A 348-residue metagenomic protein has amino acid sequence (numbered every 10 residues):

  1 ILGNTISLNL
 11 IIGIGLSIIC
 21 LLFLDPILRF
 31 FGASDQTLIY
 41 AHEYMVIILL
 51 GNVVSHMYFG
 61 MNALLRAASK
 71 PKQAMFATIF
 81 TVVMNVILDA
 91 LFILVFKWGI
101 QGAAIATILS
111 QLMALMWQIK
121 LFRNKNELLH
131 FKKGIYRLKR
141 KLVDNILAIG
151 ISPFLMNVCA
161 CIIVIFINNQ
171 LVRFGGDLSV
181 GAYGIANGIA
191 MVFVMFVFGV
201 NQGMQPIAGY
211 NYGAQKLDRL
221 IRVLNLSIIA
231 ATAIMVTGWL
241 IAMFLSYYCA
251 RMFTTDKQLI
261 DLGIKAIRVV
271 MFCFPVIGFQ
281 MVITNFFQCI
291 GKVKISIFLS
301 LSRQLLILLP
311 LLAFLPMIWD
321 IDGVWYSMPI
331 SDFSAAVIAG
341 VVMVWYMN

Functional and structural regions predicted by a protein language model:
I1-G51, V95-G150, A208-C273, F314-N348: Short alpha-helical transmembrane segments in multi-pass integral membrane proteins
I1-I18, S55-A74, A182-S246, I277-S296: Small-residue-rich hydrophobic transmembrane alpha-helices
I18, P26, G60-L64, V83-L91 (+7 more regions): Alpha-helical transmembrane segments of multipass membrane proteins
L24, F80, A148, V164 (+3 more regions): ATP/adenylate-binding site constellation spanning eukaryotic-like Ser/Thr protein kinases, ABC-transporter
I47-R66, A74-N85, A103-M116, F198-Q202 (+3 more regions): Short runs within selected transmembrane alpha-helices of multi-pass transporters and secretion channels
I48-S55, D144-N211, A231-W239, D256 (+2 more regions): Transmembrane helix-bundle signature of multi-pass secondary active exporters and lipid flippases
I162, R303-I307: A hydrophobic transmembrane-helix motif
